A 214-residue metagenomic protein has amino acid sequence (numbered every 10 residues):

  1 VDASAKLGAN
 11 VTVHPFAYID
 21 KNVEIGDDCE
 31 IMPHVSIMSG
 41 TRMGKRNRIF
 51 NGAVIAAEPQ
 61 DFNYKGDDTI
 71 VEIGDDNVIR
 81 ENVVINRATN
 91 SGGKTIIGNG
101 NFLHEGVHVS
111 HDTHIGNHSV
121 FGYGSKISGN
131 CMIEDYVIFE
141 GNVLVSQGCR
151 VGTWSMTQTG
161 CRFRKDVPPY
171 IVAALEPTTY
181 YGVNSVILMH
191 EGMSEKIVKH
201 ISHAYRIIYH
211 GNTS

Functional and structural regions predicted by a protein language model:
V1-T179: Structural signal for interior beta-strand "rungs" in well-ordered beta-sheet cores of soluble enzyme domains
P177-E195: SDR active-site lid
H190-E191, K196-S214: An accessory alpha-helical subdomain
